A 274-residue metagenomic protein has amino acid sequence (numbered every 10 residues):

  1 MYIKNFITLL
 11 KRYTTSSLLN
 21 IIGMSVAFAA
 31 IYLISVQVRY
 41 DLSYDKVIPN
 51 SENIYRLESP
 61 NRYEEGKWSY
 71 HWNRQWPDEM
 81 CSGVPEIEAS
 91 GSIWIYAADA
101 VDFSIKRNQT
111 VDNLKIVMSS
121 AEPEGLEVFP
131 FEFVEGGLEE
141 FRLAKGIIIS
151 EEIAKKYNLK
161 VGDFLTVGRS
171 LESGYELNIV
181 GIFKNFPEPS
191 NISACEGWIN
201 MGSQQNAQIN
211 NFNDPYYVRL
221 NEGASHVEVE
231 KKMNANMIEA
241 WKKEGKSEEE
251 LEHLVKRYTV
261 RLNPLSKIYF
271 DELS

Functional and structural regions predicted by a protein language model:
Y2-Y13: A short amphipathic helical element positioned immediately N-terminal to and/or at the very start of a transmembrane
N5, N20, A29, L33 (+4 more regions): Amphipathic alpha-helical recognition patches that constitute DNA-binding helices
Y13-Y40: Short, strongly hydrophobic transmembrane alpha-helices
M24, I95-D99, I268: Short active-site-proximal "capping" loops at secondary-structure junctions
I31, S35-T166, S170-Y175, K231 (+1 more regions): Structured, solvent-exposed hinge/loop segments at the ends of secondary-structure elements
S119-E135, I149-S274: Mid-to-C-terminal secondary-structure elements that act as membrane-proximal/extracytoplasmic interface segments
